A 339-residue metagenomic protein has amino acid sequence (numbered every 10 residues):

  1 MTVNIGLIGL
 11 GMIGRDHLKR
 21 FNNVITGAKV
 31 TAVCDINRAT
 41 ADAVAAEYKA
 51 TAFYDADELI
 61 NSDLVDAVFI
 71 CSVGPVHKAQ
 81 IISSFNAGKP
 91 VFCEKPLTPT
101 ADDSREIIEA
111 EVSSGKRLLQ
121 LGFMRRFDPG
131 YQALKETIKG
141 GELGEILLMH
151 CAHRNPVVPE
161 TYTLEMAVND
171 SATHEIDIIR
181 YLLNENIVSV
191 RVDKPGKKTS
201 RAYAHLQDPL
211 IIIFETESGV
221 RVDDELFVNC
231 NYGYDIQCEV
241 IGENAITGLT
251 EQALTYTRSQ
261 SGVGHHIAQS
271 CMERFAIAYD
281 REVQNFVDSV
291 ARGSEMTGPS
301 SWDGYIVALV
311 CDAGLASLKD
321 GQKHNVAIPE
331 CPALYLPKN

Functional and structural regions predicted by a protein language model:
M1, A67-I70, R105, V112 (+1 more regions): C-terminal helix-rich "cap/oligomerization" subdomain common to oxidoreductases
M1-Y48: N-terminal Rossmann-like dinucleotide-binding module
N4, R201-A204, E217-E282: NAD(P)-dinucleotide binding in Rossmann-like oxidoreductases
H17, Y48-A110: Beta-loop-alpha module in the N-terminal Rossmann-like domain of NAD(P)-dependent dehydrogenases, especially those
Y54, I70, C93, L119-L121 (+2 more regions): Hydrophobic residues in well-ordered beta-strands that form the structural core
G88, G115-K116, G141, G219 (+1 more regions): Glycine-centered short loops/turns at secondary-structure junctions
T98-V158: A contiguous active-site-proximal alpha/beta segment in oxidoreductase catalytic domains
V158-R221, F227-G233, W302: Rossmann-like dinucleotide-binding domain that binds NAD(P)(H)
